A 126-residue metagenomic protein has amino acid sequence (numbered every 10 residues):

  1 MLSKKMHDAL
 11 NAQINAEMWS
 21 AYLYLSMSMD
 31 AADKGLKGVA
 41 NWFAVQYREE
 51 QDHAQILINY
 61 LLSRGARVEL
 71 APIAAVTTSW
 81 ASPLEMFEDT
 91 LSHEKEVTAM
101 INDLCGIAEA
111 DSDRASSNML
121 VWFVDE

Functional and structural regions predicted by a protein language model:
M1-E126: Iron-associated oxidoreductase/ferritin-like identity signal
